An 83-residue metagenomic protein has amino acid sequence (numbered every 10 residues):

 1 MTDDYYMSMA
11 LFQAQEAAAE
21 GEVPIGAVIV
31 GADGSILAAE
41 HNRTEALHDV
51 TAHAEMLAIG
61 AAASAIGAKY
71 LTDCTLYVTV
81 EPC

Functional and structural regions predicted by a protein language model:
M1-E20: Short, basic/aromatic recognition patches
D3, M7, I25-G26, E55: Alpha-helical structural signal
S8, G31, A38-P82: Zn2+-dependent cytidine deaminase-like catalytic core
G21-I25, T72: Short, basic and Ser/Thr-rich N-terminal targeting/leader segments
I25-G34: Short beta-strand scaffold segments in enzyme catalytic cores
